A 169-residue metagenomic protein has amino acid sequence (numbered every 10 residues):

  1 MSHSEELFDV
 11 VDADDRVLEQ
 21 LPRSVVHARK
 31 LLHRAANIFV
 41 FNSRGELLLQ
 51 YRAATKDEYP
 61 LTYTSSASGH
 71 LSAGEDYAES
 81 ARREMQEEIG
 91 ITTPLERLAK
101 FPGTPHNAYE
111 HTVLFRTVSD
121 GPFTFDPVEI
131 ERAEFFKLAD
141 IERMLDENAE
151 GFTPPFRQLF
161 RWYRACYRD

Functional and structural regions predicted by a protein language model:
S2-N37, S43: Acidic, metal-coordinating catalytic segment for phosphate/diphosphate chemistry, firing primarily on the Nudix
L7, V17, H27-A28, T55 (+6 more regions): Glycine-rich, flexible loop/turn motifs
S24, L61, A73, A99-P102 (+1 more regions): Nudix hydrolase/Nudix homology domain
A35-A67: A glycine-rich, hydrophobic loop/mini-helix early in the fold
L48-L49, T64-L98: The catalytic Nudix box helix
